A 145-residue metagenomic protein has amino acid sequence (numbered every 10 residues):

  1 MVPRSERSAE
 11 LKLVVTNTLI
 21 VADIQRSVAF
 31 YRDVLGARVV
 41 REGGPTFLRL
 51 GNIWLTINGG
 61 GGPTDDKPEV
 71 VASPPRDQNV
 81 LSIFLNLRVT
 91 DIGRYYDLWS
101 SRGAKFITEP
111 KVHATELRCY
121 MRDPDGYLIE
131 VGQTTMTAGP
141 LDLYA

Functional and structural regions predicted by a protein language model:
V2-V15, R38-L87, R94-R122, T134-A145: Vicinal oxygen chelate
T18-D23, A114: Conserved beta-strand-loop-alpha-helix junction that forms the acyl-donor binding cleft
V21, N86-V89: A short, basic/aromatic alpha-helical/loop segment that forms part of the nucleotidyl-sugar donor-binding site
S27-R32, W99, G126: Conserved active-site tyrosine of GNAT-family acetyltransferases
E130-V131: Short glycine-/small-residue motifs
